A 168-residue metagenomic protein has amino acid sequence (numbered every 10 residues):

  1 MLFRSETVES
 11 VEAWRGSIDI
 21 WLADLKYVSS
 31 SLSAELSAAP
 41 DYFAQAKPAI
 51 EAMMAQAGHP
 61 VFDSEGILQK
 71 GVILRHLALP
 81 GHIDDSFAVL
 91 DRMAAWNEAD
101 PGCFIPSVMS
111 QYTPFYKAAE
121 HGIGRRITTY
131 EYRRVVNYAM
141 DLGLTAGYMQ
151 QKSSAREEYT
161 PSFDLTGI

Functional and structural regions predicted by a protein language model:
E6-T7, S33-Q56, P80-F87, A119-Y132: Conserved non-cysteine loop/helix-boundary elements of the Radical SAM core domain that shape
V8-W14: Distinct, well-ordered alpha-helical segments
W14-R15, S37-A39, P161-T166: Short low-complexity, flexible loop/linker segments enriched in glycine and/or proline with clustered acidic
R15-G16, A44-K47, I67-G71: Short gly/pro-enriched beta-turn/loop segments at secondary-structure junctions
R15-S29, F104-Q111: Non-cysteine beta-strand/loop elements that form the S-adenosyl-L-methionine
Y27-A39, I67-L77: Short, flexible active-site loops
P60-I168: Auxiliary Fe-S-binding modules of radical SAM enzymes
